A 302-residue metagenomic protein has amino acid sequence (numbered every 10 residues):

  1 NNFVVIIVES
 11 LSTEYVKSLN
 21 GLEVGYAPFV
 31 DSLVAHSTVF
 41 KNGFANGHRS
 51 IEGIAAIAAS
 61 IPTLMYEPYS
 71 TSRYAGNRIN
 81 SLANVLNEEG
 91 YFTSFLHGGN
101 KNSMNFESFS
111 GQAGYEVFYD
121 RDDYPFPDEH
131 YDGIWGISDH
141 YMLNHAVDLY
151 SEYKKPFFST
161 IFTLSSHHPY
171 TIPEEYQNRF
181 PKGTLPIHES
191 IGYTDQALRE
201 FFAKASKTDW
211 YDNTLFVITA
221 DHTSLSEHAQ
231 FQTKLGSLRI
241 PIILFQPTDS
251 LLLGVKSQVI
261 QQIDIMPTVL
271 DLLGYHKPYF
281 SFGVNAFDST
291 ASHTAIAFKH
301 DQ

Functional and structural regions predicted by a protein language model:
N1-D301: Soluble catalytic regions of membrane-associated enzymes that act on cell-envelope and secretory-pathway components
